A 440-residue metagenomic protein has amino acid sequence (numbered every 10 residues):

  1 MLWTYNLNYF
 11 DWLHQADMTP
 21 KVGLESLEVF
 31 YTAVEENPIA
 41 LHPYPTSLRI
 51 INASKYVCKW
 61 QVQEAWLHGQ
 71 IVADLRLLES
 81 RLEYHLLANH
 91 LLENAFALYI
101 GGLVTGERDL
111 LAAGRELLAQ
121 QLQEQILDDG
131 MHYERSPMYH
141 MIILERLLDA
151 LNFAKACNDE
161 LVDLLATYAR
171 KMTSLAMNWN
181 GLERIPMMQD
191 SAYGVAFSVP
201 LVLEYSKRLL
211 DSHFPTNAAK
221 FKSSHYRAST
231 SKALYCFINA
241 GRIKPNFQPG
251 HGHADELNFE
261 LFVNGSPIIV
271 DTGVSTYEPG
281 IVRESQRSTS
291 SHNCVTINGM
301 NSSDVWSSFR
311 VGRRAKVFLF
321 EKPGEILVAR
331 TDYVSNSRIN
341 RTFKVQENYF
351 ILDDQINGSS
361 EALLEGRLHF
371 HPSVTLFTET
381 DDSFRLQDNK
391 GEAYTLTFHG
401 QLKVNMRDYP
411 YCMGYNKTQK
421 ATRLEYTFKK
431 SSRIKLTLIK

Functional and structural regions predicted by a protein language model:
L2-T167: Aromatic-lined, polymer-binding surfaces characteristic of secreted/periplasmic polysaccharide-degrading enzymes
N8, N94, H225, D255-L257 (+1 more regions): Residues that flank catalytic or metal-binding motifs in active/ligand-binding sites
D17, S266, M300-N301: Short loop segments at secondary-structure junctions
L41, T46, P249, H253 (+1 more regions): Short alpha-helix boundary/capping segments
S47, A88, Y277-K440: CBM-like, beta-strand-rich accessory domains located in the C-terminal region of large, secreted polysaccharide-active
N94-A97, E256-L257, N264, D353: Short, hydrophobic/aromatic alpha-helical segments in well-folded domains
M131-V270, V274, E321, F428: Carbohydrate-active enzyme catalytic cores, enriched for enzymes that act on polyanionic acidic polysaccharides
